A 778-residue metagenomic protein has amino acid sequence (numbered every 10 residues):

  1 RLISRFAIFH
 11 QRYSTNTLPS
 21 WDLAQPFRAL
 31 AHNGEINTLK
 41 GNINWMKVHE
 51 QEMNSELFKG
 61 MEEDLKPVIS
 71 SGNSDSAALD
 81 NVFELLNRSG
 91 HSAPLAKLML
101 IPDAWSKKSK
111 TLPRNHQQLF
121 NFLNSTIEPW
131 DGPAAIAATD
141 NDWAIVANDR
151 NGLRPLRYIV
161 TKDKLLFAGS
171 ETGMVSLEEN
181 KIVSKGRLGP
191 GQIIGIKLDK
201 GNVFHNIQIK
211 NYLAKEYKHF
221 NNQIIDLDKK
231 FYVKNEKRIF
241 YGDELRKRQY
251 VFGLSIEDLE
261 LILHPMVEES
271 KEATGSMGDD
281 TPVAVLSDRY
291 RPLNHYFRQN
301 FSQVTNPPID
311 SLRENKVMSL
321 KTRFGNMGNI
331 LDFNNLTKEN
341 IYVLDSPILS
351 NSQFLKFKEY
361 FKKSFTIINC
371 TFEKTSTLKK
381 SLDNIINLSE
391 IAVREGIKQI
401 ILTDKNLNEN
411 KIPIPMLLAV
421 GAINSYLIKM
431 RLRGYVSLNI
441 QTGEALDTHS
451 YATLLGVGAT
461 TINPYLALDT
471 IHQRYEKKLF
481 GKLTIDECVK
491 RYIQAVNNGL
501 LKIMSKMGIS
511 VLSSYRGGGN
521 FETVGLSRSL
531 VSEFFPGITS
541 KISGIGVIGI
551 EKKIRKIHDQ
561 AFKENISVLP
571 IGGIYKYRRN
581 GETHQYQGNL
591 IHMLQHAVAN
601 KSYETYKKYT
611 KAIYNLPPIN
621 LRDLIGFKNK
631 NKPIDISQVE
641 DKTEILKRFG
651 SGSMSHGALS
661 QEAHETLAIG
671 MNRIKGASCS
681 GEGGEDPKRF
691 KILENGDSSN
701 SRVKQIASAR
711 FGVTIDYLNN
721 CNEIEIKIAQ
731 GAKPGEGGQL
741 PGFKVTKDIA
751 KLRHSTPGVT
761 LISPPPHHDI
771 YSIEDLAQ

Functional and structural regions predicted by a protein language model:
R1, N16-W21, Q25, T38-G41 (+16 more regions): Short helix/loop capping segments that flank catalytic or ligand/cofactor-binding pockets
A7, D22-I36, K40, L123-A168: Conserved catalytic micro-motifs used in adenylation/nucleotidyl-transfer and phosphoryl/amide- and methyl-transfer
S14, K374, N387-Q399, S425-L432 (+1 more regions): Conserved helix-loop functional segments at active or binding sites
D22-I36, G186-Q192, I196-K200, D716-N722: Acidic/histidine-enriched ion/cofactor-binding microenvironments in catalytic or ligand-binding pockets
N37-E84, L119-F122, A137, R157-N180 (+4 more regions): Catalytic or ion-translocation cores adjacent to nucleophile or general acid/base/metal-coordination motifs in diverse
L86-A134, A138, S170-M174, N202-S381 (+8 more regions): Flexible, glycine-rich loop/tail regions that form catalytic "lids" or insertion modules at the edges of active sites
L402-L418, G735, P757-P766: Glycine-rich, proline-tolerant flexible connector loops at the mouths of alpha/beta enzymes
